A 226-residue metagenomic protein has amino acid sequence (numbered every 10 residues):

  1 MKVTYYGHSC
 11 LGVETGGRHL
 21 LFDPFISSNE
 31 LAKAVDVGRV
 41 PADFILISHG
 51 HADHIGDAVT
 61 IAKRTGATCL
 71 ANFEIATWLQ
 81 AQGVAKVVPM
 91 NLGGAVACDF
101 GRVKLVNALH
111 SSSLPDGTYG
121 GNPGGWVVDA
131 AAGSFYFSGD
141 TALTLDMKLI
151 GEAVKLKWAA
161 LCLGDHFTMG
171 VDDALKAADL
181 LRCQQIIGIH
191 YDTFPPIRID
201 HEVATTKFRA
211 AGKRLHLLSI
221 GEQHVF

Functional and structural regions predicted by a protein language model:
M1, K63-T68, G133-F135: Short active-site oxyanion
M1-H19, I26-E30, A97, R102-K104 (+2 more regions): Zn-dependent metallo-beta-lactamase
G12-H51, G56-K63, S111-Y119, T141-A153: Pre-active-site segment of Zn-dependent metallo-hydrolases
L21-D23, A42-G50, L70-F73, Y136-T141 (+3 more regions): Active-site neighborhood of phospho(di)ester-bond hydrolases with catalytic His/Asp-centered motifs
S28-N29, H51-G56, A76-L79, G94-A97 (+5 more regions): Active-site environment of divalent metal-dependent phosphoester hydrolases
A34-L114: Active-site HxH/HxHxD metal-binding segment of metal-dependent hydrolases
T68, Q80-G94, L175, D179-F226: Binuclear metal-ion centers of metallo-dependent hydrolases, dominated by the metallo-beta-lactamase
S113-D179: Active-site-proximal loop/helix segments of hydrolase catalytic cores
